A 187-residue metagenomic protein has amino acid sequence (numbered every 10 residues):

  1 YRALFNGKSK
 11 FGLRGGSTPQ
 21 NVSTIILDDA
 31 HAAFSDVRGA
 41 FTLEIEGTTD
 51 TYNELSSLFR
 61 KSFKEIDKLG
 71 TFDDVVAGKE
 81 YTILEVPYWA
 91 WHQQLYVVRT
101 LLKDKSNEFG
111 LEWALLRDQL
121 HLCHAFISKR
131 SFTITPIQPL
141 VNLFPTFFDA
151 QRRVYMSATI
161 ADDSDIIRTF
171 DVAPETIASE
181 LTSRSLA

Functional and structural regions predicted by a protein language model:
Y1-K8: Conserved two-lobed SF2 helicase motor
K10-A187: Conserved coupling segment at the C-terminus of the helicase ATP-binding
